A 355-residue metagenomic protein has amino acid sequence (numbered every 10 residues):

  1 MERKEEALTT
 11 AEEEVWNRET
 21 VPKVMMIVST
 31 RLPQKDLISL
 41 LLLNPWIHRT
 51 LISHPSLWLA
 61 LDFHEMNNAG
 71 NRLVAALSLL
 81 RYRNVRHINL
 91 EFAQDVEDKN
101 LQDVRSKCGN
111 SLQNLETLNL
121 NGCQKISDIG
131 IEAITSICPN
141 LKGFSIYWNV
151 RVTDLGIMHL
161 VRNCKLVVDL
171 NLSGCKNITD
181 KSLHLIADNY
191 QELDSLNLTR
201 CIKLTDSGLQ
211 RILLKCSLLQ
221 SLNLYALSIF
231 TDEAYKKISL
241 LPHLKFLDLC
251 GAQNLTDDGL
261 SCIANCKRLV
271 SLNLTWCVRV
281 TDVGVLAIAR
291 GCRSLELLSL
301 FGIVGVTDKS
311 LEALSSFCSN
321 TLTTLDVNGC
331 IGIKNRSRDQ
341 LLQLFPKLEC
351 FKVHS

Functional and structural regions predicted by a protein language model:
M1-G122, S127, I131-T135, T153 (+4 more regions): N-terminal adaptor-interaction module of cullin-RING ubiquitin ligase components
L43, N67-L73, Q94-D103, Q124-I129 (+8 more regions): Short, solvent-exposed loop/turn at the beta-strand->alpha-helix junction within individual leucine-rich repeat
P45, S56, R83, N110-Q113 (+18 more regions): Inter-repeat linker/turn residues at the boundaries of leucine-rich repeats
L61, R86-E91, L115-L120, F144-I146 (+8 more regions): Conserved hydrophobic beta-strand positions in leucine-rich repeat
L79-L80, L101-N110, I131-I137, I157-N163 (+7 more regions): A structural signal for leucine-rich repeat
L118, I129, T135, P139-K203 (+3 more regions): Alpha-helical scaffolds that organize eukaryotic protein assemblies
S195-G305, S310: Eukaryotic tandem repeat interaction scaffolds
S294-L298, E312-S355: C-terminal interaction modules of eukaryotic adaptor/scaffold proteins
